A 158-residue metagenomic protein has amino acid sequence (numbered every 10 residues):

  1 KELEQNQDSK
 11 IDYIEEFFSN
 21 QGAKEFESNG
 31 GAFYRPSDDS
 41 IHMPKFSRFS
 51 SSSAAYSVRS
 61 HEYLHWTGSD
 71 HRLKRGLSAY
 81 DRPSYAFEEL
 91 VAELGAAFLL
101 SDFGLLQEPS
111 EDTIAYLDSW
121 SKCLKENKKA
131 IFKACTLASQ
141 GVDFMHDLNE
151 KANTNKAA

Functional and structural regions predicted by a protein language model:
K1-A54, V58, S69-L73: Active-site scaffold of zinc-dependent metalloenzymes
K10, Y56, E88-V91, A134: Hydrophobic (often cysteine-bearing) scaffold residues that line and stabilize catalytic clefts of nucleotide/cofactor
P44-S47, R75-D81, W120, L124: Glycine- and acidic
S53, T67-E93, S110-Y116: Post-HEXXH active-site segment of zinc metalloproteases
Y56-W66, A138, F144-H146: Extended beta-strand/beta-hairpin segments
S57, H65, E93-L99: Contiguous, well-ordered alpha-helical segments that form the cores/surfaces of helical PPI scaffolds
H65, S69-L73, L105, D147: Conserved helix-loop functional segments at active or binding sites
A97-A158: Long, well-structured alpha-helical subdomains associated with metal-dependent extracellular/ecto-lumenal hydrolases
